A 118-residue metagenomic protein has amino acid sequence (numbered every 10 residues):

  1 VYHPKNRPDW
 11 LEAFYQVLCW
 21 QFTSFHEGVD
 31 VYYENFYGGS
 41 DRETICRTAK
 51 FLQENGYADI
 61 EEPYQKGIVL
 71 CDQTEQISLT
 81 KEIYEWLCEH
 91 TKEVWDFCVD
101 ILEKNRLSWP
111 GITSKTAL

Functional and structural regions predicted by a protein language model:
V1-I45, F51-L118: Extended, alpha-helix-rich binding/interface surfaces that flank or overlap catalytic cores and mediate recognition
